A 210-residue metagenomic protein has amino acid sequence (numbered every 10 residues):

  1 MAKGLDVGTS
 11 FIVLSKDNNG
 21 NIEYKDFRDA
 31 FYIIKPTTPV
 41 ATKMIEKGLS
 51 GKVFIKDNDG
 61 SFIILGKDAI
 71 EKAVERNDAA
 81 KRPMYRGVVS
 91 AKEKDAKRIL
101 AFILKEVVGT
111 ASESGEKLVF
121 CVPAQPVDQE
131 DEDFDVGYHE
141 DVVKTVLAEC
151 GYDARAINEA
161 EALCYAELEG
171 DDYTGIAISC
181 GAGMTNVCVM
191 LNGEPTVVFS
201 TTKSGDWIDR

Functional and structural regions predicted by a protein language model:
M1-C180, N192-R210: Nucleotide/phosphate-binding catalytic cleft detector across ATP-hydrolyzing and phosphate-transferring enzymes
A182-M184: Conserved SAM/SAH-binding loop-helix junction of Class I S-adenosyl-L-methionine-dependent methyltransferases
N186-C188: A structural feature that tracks compact, well-ordered secondary-structure segments with a strong bias toward
